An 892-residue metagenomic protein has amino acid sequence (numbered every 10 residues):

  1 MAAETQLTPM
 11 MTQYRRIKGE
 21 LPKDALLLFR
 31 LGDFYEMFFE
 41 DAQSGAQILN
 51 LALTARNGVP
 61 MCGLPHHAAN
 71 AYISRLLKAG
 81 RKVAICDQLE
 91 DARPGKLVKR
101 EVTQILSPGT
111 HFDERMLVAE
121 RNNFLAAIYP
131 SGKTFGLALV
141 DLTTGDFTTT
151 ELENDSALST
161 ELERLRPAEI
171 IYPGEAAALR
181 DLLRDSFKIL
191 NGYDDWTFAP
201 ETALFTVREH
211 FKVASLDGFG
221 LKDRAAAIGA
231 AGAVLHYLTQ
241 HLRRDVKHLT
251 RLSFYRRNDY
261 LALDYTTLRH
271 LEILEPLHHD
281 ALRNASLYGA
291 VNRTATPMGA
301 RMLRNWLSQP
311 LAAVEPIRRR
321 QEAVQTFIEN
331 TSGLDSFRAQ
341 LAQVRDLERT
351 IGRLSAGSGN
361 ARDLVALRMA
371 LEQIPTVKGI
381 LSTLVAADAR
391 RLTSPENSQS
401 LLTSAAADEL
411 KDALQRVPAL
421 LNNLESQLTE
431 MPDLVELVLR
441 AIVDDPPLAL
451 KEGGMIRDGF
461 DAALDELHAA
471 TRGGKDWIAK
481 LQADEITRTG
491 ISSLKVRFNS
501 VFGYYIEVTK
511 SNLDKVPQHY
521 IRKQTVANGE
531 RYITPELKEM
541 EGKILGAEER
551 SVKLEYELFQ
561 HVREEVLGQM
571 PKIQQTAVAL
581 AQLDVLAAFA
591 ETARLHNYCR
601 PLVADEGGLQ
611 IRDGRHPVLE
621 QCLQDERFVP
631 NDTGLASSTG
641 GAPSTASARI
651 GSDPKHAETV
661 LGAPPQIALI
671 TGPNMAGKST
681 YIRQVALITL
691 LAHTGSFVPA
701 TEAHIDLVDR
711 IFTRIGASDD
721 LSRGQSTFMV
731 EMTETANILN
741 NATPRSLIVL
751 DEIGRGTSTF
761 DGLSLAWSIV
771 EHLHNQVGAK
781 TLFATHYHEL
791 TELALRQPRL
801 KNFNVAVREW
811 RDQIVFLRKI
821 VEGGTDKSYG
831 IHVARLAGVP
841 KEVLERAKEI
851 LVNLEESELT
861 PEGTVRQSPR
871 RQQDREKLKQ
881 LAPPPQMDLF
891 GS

Functional and structural regions predicted by a protein language model:
M1-T326, D335, A342, D346-S355 (+5 more regions): Charged catalytic and DNA/RNA-contacting regions of genome-maintenance and nucleic-acid-processing enzymes
A3-E4, T12, R16, D24 (+6 more regions): Conserved phosphate-binding elements of NTP-dependent enzyme cores
F39-A42, R224, A295, W306 (+3 more regions): ATPase nucleotide-binding head domains, primarily ABC-like/P-loop NTPase cores
A356, N360, A370-Q373, N423 (+3 more regions): Charged, surface-exposed helical/loop "interaction arms" that form contiguous linear patches used for dimerization
A387-R391, L402, A407, D412 (+2 more regions): Short, low-complexity, charge-dense intrinsically disordered segments
D388, N397, D653-H656: Intrinsic-disorder-associated, low-complexity terminal segments enriched in Asp/Asn/His/Tyr and depleted of Lys/Arg
V443, P447, V526, E530-R563: Extended, charged coiled-coil "arm/hinge" scaffolds of SMC/Rad50-like chromosome-maintenance ATPases and other large
